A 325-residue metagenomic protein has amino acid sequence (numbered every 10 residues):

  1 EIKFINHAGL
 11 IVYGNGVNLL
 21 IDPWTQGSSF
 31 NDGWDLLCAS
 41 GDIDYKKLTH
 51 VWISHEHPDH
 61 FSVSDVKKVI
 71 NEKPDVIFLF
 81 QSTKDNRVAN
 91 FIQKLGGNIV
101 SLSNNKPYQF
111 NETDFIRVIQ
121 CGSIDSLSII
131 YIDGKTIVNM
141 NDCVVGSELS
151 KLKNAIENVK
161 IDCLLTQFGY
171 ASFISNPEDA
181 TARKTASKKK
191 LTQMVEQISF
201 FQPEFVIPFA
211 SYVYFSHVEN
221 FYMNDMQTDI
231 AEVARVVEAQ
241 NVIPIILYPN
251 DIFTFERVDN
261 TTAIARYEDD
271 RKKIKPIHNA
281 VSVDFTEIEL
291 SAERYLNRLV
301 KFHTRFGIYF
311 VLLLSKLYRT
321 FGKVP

Functional and structural regions predicted by a protein language model:
G14-E56, V63-K68, S82, V145-V159: Pre-active-site segment of Zn-dependent metallo-hydrolases
L20-D22, K47-F61, F78-S82, V138-C143 (+4 more regions): Active-site neighborhood of phospho(di)ester-bond hydrolases with catalytic His/Asp-centered motifs
G27-S28, H57-F61, D85-V88, K106-Q109 (+5 more regions): Active-site environment of divalent metal-dependent phosphoester hydrolases
S62-E72, R87-F91, H217-Y222: Metal-dependent catalytic neighborhoods of phosphoester/phosphodiester hydrolases
L79, E148-Q240: Cap/insert and terminal regions of metallo-dependent hydrolase folds
F80-K135, R235: Metallo-beta-lactamase
I119-G134, C143, S147-E148, I156-F173 (+1 more regions): Active-site-proximal loop/helix segment associated with metal-binding centers of metalloenzymes
F253-P325: Feature captures hydrophobic
